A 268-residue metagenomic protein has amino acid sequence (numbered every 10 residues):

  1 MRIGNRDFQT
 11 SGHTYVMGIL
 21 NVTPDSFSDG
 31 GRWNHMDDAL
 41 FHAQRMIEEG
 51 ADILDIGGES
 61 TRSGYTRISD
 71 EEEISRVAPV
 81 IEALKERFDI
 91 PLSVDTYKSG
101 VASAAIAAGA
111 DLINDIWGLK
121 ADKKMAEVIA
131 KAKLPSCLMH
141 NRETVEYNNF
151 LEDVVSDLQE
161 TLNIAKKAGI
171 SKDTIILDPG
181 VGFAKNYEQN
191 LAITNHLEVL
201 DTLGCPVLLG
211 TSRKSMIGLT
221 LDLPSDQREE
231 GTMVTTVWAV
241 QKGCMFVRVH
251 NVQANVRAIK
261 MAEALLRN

Functional and structural regions predicted by a protein language model:
M1-H13: SAM-dependent methyltransferases
I3-N5, S28-H42, T61-A83, F88-P91 (+5 more regions): Active-site-adjacent loop and "lid" segments of alpha/beta metabolic enzymes
Q9, V16-D37: N-terminal binding-site loop/beta-alpha segment at the start of enzyme catalytic domains that lines or forms
L20, G50, I113: Conserved hydrophobic/aromatic pocket- or pore-lining residues that grip, position, or stack substrates in active sites
F41-G57: Catalytic domains of carbohydrate-active enzymes, especially glycoside hydrolases
G180: Conserved Motif II region of HX4D acyltransferases
